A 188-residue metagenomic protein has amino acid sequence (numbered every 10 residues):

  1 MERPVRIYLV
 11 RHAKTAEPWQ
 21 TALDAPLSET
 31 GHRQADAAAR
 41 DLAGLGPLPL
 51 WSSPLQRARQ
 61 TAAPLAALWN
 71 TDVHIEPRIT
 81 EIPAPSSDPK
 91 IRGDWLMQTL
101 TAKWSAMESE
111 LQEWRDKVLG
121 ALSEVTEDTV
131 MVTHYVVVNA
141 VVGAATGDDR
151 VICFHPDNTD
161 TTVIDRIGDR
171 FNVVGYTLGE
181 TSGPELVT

Functional and structural regions predicted by a protein language model:
M1-P4, T71-I75, E81-G93, G143-T188: Acidic, low-complexity terminal tails and accessory targeting/binding regions of phosphate-metabolizing enzymes
E2-E76, Q98-M107: Active-site-proximal alpha-helix that buttresses catalytic centers in soluble enzyme cores
I7, E127-V136: Generic beta-sheet signal
H12, H134, E180-P184: Histidine-centered active-site/metal-ligand motif
S53-L55, R78, V132-V136, V141 (+1 more regions): Short, well-ordered beta-to-alpha junction loops that form the rim of enzyme active sites and present histidine/acidic
P64, A140, A144: Active-site signature of alpha/beta-hydrolase-fold catalytic machinery across serine- and Asp/Cys-nucleophile hydrolases
T99-E127: Internal catalytic-core helix/loop-beta-alpha segment that presents or stabilizes conserved functional determinants
